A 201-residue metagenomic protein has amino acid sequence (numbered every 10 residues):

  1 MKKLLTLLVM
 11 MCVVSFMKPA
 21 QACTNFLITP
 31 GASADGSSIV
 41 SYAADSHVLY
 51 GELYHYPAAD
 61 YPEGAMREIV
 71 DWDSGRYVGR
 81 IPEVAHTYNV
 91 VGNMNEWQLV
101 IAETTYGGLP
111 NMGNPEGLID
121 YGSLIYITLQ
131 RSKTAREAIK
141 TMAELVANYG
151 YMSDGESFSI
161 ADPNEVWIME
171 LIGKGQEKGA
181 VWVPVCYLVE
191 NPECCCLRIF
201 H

Functional and structural regions predicted by a protein language model:
M1-L4, K18: Positively charged n-region of N-terminal signal peptides that target proteins for export
L4-V13: Sec-dependent N-terminal signal peptides
V13-V14, L109: Single-residue recognition of alpha-helix boundary sites
F16-A22: Sec/Tat signal peptide C-region and signal peptidase I cleavage site
C23-Y121, T141-H201: A contiguous strand-loop segment
G113-P115, S123-S132: Second-shell loop/turn segments in exported
